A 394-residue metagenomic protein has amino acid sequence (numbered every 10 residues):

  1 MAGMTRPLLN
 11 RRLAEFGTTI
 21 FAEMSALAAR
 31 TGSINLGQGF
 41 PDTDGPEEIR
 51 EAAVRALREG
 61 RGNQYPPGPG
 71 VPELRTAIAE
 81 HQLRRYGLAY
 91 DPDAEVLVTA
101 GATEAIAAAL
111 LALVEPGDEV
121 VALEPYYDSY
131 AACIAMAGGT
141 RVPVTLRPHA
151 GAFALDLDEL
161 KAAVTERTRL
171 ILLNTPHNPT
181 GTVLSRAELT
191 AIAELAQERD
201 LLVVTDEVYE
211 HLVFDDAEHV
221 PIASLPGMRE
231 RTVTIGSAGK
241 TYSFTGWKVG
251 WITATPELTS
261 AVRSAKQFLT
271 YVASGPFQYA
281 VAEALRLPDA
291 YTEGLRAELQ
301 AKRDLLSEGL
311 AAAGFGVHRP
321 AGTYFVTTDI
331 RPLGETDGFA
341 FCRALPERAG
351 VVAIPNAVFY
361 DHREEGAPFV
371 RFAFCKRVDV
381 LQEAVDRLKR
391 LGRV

Functional and structural regions predicted by a protein language model:
T5, N10-G101, A108, A284-L287 (+1 more regions): N-terminal small-domain helix-loop-helix segment of the aminotransferase-like
M24, A28, L36, A53 (+15 more regions): Generic structural signal for small/hydrophobic residues in well-ordered secondary structure, especially within
T31, A137, E198-R199, A313 (+1 more regions): Helix C-cap/helix->beta junction micro-motif
A112-I134: Conserved PLP-anchoring active-site segment centered on the Schiff-base-forming lysine
V142, L146-D215: Active-site phosphate-binding strand-loop segment of PLP-dependent enzymes
K161-A162, A344-A353, V358-V394: PLP-dependent enzyme catalytic core of the Aspartate aminotransferase-like
L225, R229-Q300, S307-G309, A313 (+1 more regions): Conserved core segment of the aminotransferase class I/II
A282, E298-S307, V317-I330: Conserved glycine-rich beta-strand-loop-beta hairpin in the small C-terminal domain of fold type I
